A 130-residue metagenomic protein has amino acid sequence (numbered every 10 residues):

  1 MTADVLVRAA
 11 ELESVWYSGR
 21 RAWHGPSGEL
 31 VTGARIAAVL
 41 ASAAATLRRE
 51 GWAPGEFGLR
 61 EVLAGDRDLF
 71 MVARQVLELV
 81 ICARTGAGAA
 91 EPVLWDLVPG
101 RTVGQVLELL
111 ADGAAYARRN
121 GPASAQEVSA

Functional and structural regions predicted by a protein language model:
M1-D4: N-terminal leader and targeting sequences that precede the mature domain
L6-P54, L110-A114, E127: Short terminal alpha-helical segments
E13-G19, L47-E50, D66, F70 (+4 more regions): Short, flexible helical or helix-coil boundary motifs
G19-L30, R60-A64, A90-P99: Charged, low-complexity surface segments at secondary-structure and domain boundaries
S27-A38, D68-V76, L97, R101 (+1 more regions): Alpha-helix boundary/N-cap detector
A41, F57-R60, G104: Non-catalytic, well-ordered alpha-helical scaffold segments
R49-V80: Amphipathic alpha-helical interaction modules
C82-A130: Amphipathic alpha-helical binding modules
